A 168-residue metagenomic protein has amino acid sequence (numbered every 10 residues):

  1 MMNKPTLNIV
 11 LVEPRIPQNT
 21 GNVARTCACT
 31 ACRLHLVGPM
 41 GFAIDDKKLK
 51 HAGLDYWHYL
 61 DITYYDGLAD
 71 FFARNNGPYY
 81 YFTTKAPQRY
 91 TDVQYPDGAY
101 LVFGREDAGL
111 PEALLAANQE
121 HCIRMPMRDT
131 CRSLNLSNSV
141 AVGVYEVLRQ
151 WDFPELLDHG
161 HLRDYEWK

Functional and structural regions predicted by a protein language model:
M1-K168: Post-transcriptional modification and biogenesis factors for structured RNAs of the translation apparatus
